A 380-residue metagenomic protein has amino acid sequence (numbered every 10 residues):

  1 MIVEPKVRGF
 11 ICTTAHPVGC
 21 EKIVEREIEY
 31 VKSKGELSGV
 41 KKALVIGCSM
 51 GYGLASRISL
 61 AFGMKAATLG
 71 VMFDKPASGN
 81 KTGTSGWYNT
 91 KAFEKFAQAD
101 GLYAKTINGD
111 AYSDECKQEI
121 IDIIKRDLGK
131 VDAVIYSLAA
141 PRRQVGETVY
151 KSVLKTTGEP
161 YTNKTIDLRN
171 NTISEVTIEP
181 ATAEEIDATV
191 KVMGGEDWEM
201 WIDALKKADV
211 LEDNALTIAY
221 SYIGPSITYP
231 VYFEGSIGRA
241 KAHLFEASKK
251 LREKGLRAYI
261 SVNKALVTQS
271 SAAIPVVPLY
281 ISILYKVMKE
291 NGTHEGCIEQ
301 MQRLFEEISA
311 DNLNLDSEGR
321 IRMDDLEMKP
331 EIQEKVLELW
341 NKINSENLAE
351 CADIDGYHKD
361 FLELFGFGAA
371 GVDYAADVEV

Functional and structural regions predicted by a protein language model:
M1-S38, E185-D187: Class I SAM-dependent methyltransferase Rossmann-like catalytic core, especially the SAM/SAH-binding loop
E29, G35-F73, A77: Canonical Rossmann dinucleotide-binding motif of NAD(H)/NADP(H)-dependent dehydrogenases/reductases, specifically
G47-L54, Y112-D114, A139-R143, I223-I227: Gly/Ser/Thr-rich loops at beta-strand to alpha-helix junctions that form or flank small-molecule/cofactor-binding
K65-K105, D110: Glycine-rich phosphate-binding loop and adjoining beta1-alpha1-beta2 segment of Rossmann-like nucleotide-binding folds
G109-I120, G195: The beta1-alpha1 cofactor-binding region of Rossmann-like NAD(H)/NADP(H)-dependent oxidoreductases
E119-E147: A glycine-rich helix->loop->beta "capping" turn within Rossmann-like NAD(P)(H)-dependent oxidoreductase domains
L154-K254, V262-Y285: Catalytic loop of short-chain dehydrogenase/reductase
K250-S261, V277-E379: C-terminal helical subdomain
